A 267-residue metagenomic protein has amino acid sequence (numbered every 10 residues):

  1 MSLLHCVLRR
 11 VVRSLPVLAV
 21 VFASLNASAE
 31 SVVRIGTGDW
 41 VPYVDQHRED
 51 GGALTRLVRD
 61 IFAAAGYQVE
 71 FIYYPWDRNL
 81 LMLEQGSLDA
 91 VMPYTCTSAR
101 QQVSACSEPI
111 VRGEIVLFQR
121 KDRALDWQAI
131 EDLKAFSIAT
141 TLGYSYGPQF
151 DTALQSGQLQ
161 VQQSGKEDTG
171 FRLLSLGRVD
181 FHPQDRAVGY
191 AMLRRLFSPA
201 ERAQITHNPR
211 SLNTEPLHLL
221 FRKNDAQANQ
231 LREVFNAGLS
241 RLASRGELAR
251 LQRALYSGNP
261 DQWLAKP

Functional and structural regions predicted by a protein language model:
E30-Q102, E247-R250, A254-G258: Extracytoplasmic small-molecule ligand-binding "clamshell" domains of the periplasmic binding protein/Venus flytrap
S31-Q46, I130-S145, S240: Short loop->beta-strand "edge-of-pocket" segments that line small-molecule binding or catalytic clefts across diverse
T55-A64, H218-L251: Extended ligand-binding regions for polar small-molecule ligands
V58-Y67, E108, D132-K134, G143-G165 (+2 more regions): Ligand-binding cleft/hinge of the Venus flytrap
R59, I72-D132, G143-Y146, P209-S211: Acidic, polar ligand-binding/catalytic clefts
E70-L81, Q162-L176: Short helix-initiation/N-cap motifs at beta->coil->alpha
L81, P93-Q102, D180-A203, R210-N213: A ligand-binding cleft/hinge motif common to bilobed small-molecule-binding domains
V116-A124, T214-N229: A bilobed periplasmic-binding-protein/Venus flytrap-type ligand-binding module shared by bacterial periplasmic
